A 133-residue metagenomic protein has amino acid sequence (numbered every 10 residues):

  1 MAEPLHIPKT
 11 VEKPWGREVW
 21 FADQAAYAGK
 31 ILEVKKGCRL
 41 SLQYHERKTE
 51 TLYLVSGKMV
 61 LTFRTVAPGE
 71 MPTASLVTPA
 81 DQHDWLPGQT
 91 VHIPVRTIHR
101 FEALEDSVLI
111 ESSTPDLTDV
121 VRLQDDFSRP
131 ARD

Functional and structural regions predicted by a protein language model:
M1-K30, R39-S41, T73-H83, D126-D133: A short, N-terminal "cap"/entry segment at the start of jelly-roll beta-barrel domains of the cupin/DSBH fold
E3-I7, V11-E12, A67-M71, I98 (+1 more regions): Double-stranded beta-helix
A25-Y27, K36-R39, K58-V60, V66-A67: Short, charged/polar surface micro-motifs in flexible loops or helix N-caps
I31-L32, L42-Y44, T49-V55, H83 (+1 more regions): His/acidic/aromatic-lined binding-pocket segments of jelly-roll/cupin-type domains and related regulatory beta-sandwich
K35-G37, G88, P94-R96, L104-D106: Tight coil/turn sites that cap or link beta-strands
R47-E70: Glycine- and acidic-residue-biased ligand/ion/polar-headgroup-sensing regions
T65-I98: Short acidic-glycine-tyrosine-enriched beta hairpin
